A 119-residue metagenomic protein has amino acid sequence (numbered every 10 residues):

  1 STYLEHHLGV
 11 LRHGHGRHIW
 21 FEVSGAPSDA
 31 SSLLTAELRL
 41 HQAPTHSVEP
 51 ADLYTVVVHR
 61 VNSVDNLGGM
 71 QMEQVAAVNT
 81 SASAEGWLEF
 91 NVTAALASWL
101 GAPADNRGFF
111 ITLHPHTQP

Functional and structural regions predicted by a protein language model:
S1, V58, L96-W99: Generic hydrophobic, helix-prone segments enriched in Leu/Val/Ile
S1-Q42: A short beta-strand-loop element at or near the start of a globular domain
T2-L4, F21, L53-V57, M72-A77: Generic detector of short, locally flexible boundary/turn motifs and exposed helical patches
L8-L11, P27-S31, P44-E49, A77-T80 (+1 more regions): Beta-strand elements of modular eukaryotic interaction domains
R17, L40, V64-P119: Cysteine-clustered segments with highest specificity for TGF-beta superfamily mature ligands
L33-L34, V48-H59: Short coil-to-beta strand junction motifs in C2/discoidin
